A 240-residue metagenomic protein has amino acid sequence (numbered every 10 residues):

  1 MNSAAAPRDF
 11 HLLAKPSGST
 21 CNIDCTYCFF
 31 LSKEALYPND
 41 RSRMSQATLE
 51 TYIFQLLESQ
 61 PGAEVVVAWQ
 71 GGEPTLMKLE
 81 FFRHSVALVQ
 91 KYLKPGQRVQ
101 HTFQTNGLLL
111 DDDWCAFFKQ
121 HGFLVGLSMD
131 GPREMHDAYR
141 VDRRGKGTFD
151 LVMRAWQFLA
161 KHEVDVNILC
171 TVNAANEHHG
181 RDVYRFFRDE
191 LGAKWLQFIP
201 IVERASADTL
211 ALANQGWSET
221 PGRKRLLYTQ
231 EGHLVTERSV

Functional and structural regions predicted by a protein language model:
M1-A116, Q120-H121: Conserved alpha-helical substructure of the radical SAM core
T26-Y27, D130, A211-Q215: Short, flexible, mixed-charge acidic loops at enzyme active sites
K33-A35, G72-L76, G107-D112, L124-G145 (+3 more regions): Conserved radical SAM core fold
V67, H101-F103, V125, V166-I168 (+1 more regions): Hydrophobic/aromatic residues located in beta-strands of well-ordered beta-sheets within soluble catalytic
K119-V125, L191-K194: Glycine-enriched alpha-helix->loop->beta-strand junction motifs that scaffold or abut catalytic
V125-G126, V152-W156: A conserved non-catalytic segment of reverse transcriptases and RNA-directed RNA polymerases corresponding to the late
D142-D150, Q157, K161-V240: Radical SAM enzyme [4Fe-4S]-AdoMet core and its adjacent flexible, acidic and glycine-rich loops/tails across
